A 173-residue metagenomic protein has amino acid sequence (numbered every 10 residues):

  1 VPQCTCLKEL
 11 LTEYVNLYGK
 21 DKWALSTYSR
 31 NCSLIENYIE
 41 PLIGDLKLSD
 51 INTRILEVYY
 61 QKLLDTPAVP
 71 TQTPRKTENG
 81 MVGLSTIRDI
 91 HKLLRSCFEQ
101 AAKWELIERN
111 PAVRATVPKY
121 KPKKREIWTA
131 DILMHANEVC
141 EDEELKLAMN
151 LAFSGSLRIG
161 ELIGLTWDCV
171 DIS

Functional and structural regions predicted by a protein language model:
V1-V58: N-terminal DNA-binding module of tyrosine recombinases/phage integrases
K8, C32, E36, H91-R95 (+2 more regions): Hydrophobic face of alpha-helices
L10, L34, I55, D89-L93 (+2 more regions): Charged catalytic carboxylate motif
Y18, I39, L63-T71: Structural motif corresponding to the C-terminal cap of alpha-helices
L34-Y38, K62, T86-D89, L93-K103 (+1 more regions): Alpha-helical scaffold segments in carbohydrate-active enzymes
D45, T66, C97-Q100, W104 (+1 more regions): Alpha-helix C-caps/helix-loop-beta hinges
S49-L64, P74, V113-P118: Short, conserved phosphate-binding/catalytic loop or strand-edge motifs used in phosphoryl-/nucleotidyl-transfer
V69-T73, T77-L84, R88-I90, K103 (+2 more regions): Basic, Lys/Arg- and aromatic-enriched nucleic-acid-binding interface segment
